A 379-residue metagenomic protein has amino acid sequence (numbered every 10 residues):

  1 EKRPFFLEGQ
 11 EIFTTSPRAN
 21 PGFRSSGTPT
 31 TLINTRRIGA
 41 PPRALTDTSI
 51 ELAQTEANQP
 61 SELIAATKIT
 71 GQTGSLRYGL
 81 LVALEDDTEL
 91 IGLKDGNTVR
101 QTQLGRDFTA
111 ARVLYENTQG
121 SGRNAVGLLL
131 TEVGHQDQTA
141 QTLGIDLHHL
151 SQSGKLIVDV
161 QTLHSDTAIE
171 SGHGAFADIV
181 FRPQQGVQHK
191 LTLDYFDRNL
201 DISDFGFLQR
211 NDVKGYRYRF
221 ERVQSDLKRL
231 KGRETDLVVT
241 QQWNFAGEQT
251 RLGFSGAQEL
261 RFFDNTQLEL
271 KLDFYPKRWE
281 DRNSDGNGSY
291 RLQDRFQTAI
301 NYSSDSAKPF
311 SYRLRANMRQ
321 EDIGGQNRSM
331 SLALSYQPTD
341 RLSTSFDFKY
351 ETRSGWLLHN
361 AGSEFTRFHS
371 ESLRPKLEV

Functional and structural regions predicted by a protein language model:
E1-Q242, F365-V379: Surface-exposed, low-hydrophobicity segments enriched in Gly/Pro/acidic/Ser residues that characterize the mature
E62, V160-V379: Exposed, low-structure sequence patches enriched in small/polar residues
